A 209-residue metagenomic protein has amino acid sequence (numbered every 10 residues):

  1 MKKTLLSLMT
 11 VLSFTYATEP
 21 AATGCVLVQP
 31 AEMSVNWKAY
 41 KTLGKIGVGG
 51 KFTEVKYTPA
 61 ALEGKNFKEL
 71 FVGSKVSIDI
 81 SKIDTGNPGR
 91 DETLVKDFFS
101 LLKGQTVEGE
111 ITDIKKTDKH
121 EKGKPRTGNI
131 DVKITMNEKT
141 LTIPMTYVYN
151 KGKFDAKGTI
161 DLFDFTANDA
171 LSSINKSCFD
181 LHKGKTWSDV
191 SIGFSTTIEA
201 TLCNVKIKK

Functional and structural regions predicted by a protein language model:
T4-S13: Sec-dependent N-terminal signal peptides
T18-K209: Low-complexity, acidic/polar, glycine-enriched regions of mature
